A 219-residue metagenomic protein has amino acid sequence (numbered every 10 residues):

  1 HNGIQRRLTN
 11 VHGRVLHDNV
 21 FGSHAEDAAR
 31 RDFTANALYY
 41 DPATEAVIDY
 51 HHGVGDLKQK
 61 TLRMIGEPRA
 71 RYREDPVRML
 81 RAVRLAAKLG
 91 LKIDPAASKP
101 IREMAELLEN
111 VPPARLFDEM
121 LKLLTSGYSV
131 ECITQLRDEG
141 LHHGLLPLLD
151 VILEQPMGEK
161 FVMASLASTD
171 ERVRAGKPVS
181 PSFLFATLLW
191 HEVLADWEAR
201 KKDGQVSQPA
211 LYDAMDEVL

Functional and structural regions predicted by a protein language model:
H1-L219: Catalytic cores of the polymerase beta-like nucleotidyltransferase superfamily and closely associated nucleotide
